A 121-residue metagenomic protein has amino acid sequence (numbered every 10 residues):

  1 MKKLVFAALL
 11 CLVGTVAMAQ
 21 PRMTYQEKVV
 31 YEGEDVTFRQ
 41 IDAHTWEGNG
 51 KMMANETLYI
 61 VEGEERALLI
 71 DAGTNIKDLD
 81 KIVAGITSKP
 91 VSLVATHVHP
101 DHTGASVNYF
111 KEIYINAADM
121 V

Functional and structural regions predicted by a protein language model:
L4-V13: Sec-dependent N-terminal signal peptides
C11-L12, M53, D80, S106: Hydrophobic alpha-helical membrane-insertion segments
A17-P21: Boundary at the C-terminal end of the N-terminal hydrophobic targeting segment
R22-D35, Q40-I41, A117-V121: Metallo-beta-lactamase
E32-G85: Conserved beta-strand hairpin/beta-sheet module of binuclear metal-dependent hydrolase folds, prominently
D78-V121: Active-site HxH/HxHxD metal-binding segment of metal-dependent hydrolases
